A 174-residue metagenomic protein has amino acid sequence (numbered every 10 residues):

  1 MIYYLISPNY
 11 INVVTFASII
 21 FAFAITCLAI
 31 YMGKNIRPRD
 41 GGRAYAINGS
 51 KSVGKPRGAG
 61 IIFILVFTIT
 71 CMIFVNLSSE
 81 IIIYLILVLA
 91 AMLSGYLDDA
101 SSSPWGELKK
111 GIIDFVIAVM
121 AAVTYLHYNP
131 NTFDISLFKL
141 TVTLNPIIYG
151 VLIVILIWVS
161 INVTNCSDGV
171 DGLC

Functional and structural regions predicted by a protein language model:
I2-C174: "…together with the soluble PPM/PP2C metallo-phosphatase catalytic core" -> "…together with the soluble PPM/PP2C
